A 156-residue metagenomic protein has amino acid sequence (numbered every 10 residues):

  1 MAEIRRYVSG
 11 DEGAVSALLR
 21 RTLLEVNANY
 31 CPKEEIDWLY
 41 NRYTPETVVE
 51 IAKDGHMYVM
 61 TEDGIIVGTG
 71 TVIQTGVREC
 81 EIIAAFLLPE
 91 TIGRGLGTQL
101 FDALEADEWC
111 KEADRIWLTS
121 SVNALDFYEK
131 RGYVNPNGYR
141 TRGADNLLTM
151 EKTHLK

Functional and structural regions predicted by a protein language model:
M1-G13, H154-K156: Conserved N-terminal entry element of GNAT/NAT acetyltransferase domains
R6-G10, A17-A84, L88-E90, F101-A103 (+2 more regions): Acetyl-CoA-dependent GNAT
V59-T61, T149-T153: Short, well-ordered beta-strand micro-motif
R94, T98: Residues forming the Rossmann-fold NAD(P)(H) cofactor-binding site
W117-T119, V134-M150: Conserved catalytic-core motifs of GNAT/GCN5-like acyltransferases
Y128, Y133: Conserved active-site tyrosine of GNAT-family acetyltransferases
